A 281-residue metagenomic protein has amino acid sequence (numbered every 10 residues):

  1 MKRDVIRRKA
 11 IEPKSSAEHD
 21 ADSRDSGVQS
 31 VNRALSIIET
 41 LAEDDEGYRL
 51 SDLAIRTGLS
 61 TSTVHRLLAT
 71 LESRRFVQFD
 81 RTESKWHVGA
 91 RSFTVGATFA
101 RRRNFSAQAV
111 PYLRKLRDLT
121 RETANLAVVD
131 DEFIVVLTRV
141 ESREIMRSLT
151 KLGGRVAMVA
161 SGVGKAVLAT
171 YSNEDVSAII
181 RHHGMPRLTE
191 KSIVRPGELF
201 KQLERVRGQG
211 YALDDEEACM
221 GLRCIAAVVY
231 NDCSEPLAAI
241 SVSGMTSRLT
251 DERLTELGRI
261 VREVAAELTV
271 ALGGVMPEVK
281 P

Functional and structural regions predicted by a protein language model:
K2-A107, R114, A266, V270-G274: N-terminal helix-turn-helix
K2-A17, I145-A218: Short, solvent-exposed recognition segments
G27-V31, L50, K85, G89 (+9 more regions): Short, structured helix-loop boundary elements
V77-F79, L126-A127, V229: A structural signal for short hydrophobic beta-strand segments in well-ordered beta-sheet cores
T82-H183: Amphipathic alpha-helical effector-binding/dimerization core of metabolite-sensing transcriptional regulators
D175-A178, H182-G184, A265-P281: Cysteine/selenocysteine-centered motifs that mediate thiol-based redox chemistry or coordinate metal-sulfur cofactors
R195-E267, P281: Extended hydrophobic
